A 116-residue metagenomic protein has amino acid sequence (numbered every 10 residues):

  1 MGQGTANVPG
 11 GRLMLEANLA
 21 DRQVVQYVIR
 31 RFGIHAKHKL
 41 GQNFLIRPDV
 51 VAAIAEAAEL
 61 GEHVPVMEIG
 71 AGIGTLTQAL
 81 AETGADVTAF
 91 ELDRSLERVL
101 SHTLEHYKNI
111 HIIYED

Functional and structural regions predicted by a protein language model:
G2-D116: Catalytic cores of RNA-modifying enzymes
